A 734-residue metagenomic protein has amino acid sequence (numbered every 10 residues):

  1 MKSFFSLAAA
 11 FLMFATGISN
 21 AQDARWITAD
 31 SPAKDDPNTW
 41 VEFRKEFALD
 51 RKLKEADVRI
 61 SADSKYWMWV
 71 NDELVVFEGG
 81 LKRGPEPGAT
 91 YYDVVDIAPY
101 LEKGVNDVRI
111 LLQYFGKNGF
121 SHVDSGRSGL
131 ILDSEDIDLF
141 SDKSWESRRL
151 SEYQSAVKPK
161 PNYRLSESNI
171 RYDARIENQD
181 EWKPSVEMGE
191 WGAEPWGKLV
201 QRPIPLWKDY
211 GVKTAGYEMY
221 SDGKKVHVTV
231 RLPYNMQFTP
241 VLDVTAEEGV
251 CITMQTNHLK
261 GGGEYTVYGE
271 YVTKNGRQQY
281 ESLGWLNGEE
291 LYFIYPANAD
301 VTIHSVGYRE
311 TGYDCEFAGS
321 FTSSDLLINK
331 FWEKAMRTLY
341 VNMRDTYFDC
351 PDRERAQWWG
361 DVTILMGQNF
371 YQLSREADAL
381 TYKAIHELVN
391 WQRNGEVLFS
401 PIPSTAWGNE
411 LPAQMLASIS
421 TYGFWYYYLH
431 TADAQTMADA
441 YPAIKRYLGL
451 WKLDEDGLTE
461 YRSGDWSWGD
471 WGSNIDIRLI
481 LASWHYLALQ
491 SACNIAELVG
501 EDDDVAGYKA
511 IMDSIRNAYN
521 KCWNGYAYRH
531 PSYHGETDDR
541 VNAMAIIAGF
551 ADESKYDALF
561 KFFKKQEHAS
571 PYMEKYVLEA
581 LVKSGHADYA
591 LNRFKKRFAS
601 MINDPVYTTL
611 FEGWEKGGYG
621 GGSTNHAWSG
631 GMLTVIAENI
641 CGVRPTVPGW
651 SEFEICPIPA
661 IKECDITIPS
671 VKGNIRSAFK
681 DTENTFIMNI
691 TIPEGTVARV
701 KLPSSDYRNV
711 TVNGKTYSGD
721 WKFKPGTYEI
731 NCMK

Functional and structural regions predicted by a protein language model:
M1-Q22: Bacterial Sec-dependent N-terminal signal peptides
Q22-D352, D361, E376-L380, F399-I402 (+2 more regions): Extracellular/oxidizing-compartment recognition motifs
K65, F140-D142, E290, N298-K334 (+7 more regions): Active-site acid/base region of carbohydrate-active enzymes
E78-G79, Y92-V94, R277, D349-E354 (+7 more regions): Active-site-adjacent structural elements in folded domains
I131, Y153-R171, G262, D588 (+1 more regions): Non-catalytic C-terminal accessory modules of carbohydrate-active enzymes
V226, Y265-V267, T273-E281, K575 (+1 more regions): Short, solvent-exposed S/T- and G/P-enriched segments that are highly enriched in secreted/extracellular and lumenal
K561-H568, F598-I602: Solenoid-like repeat scaffolds
